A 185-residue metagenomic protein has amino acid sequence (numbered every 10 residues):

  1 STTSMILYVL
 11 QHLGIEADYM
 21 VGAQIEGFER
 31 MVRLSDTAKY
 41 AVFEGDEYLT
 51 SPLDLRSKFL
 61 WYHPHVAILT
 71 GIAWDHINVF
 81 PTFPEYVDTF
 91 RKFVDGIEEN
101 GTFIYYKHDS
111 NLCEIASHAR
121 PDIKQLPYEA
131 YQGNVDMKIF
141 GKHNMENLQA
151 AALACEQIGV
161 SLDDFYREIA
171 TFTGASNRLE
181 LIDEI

Functional and structural regions predicted by a protein language model:
S1-I6: Glycine-rich phosphate-binding P-loop
L7, H12-I15, E26-E29, R33-A38 (+3 more regions): Acidic, Mg2+-coordinating active-site environments of NTP-dependent enzymes
Y19-Q24: A short glycine-rich beta-strand->turn/loop micro-motif centered on a GG-aromatic cluster
T50-D54, K58: Conserved helix/coil segment N-terminal to the catalytic DExD/H
